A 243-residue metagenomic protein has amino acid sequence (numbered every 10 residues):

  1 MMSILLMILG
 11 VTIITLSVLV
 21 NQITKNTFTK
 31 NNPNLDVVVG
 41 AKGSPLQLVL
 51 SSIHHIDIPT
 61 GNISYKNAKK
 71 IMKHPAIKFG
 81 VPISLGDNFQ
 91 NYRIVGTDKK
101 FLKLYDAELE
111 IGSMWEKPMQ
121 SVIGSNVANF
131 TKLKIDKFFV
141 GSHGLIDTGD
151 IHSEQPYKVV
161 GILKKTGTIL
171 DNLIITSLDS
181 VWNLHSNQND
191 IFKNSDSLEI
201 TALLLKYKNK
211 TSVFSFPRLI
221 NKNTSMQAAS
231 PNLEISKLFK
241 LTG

Functional and structural regions predicted by a protein language model:
M1-T24, F239-G243: Hydrophobic alpha-helical transmembrane segments of multi-pass inner-membrane transport and secretion
I14, V18-R93, K103, K117 (+2 more regions): Hydrophobic, regular-secondary-structure patches
L35, M119, E199-L203: Short amphipathic alpha-helical segments
S44-L46, K100-F101, K165, E234: Active-site/binding-pocket entry motifs
I83, S142, K206: Conserved residues at the C-terminal ends of beta-strands
N88-K99, A107-Q188: Hydrophobic secondary-structure segments that place a key small or acidic residue at a functional site
S153-P156, I162-G243: Mechanotransmission and gating elements of multispan inner-membrane complexes involved in transport and envelope
